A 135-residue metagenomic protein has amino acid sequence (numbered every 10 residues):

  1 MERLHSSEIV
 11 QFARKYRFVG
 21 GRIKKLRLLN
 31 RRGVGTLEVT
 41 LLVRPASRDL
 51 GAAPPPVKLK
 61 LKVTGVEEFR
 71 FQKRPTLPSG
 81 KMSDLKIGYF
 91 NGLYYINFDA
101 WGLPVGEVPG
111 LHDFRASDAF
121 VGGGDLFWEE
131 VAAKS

Functional and structural regions predicted by a protein language model:
M1-S135: Surface-exposed, interaction-prone regions used to assemble/regulate multi-protein complexes
